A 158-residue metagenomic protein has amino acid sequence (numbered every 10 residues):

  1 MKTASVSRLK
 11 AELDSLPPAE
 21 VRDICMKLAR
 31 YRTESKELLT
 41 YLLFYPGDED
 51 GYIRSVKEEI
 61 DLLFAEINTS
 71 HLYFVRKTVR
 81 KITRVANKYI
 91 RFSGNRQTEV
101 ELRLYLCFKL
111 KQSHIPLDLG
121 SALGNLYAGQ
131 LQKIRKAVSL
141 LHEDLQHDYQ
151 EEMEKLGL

Functional and structural regions predicted by a protein language model:
M1-S15, A19-L158: Short amphipathic alpha-helical interaction elements located at domain edges and within/adjacent to intrinsically
